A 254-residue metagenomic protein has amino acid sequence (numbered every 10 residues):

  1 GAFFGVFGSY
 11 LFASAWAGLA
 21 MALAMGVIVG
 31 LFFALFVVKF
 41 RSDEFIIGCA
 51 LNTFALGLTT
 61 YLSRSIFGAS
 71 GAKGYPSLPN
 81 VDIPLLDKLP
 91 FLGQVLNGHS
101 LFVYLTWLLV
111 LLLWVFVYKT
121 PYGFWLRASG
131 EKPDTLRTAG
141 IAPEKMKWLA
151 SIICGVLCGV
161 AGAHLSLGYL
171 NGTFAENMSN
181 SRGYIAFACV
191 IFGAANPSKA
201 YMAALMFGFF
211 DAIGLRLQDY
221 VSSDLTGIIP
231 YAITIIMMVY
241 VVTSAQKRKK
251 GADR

Functional and structural regions predicted by a protein language model:
A2-V6, L56-T60, L105-F116, C154-G162 (+3 more regions): Hydrophobic core segments of alpha-helical transmembrane domains in multi-pass membrane transport and ion-translocation
G5, A13-L56, F207: Alpha-helical transmembrane segments within multi-pass membrane transporters and channels
F7, L11, L31, L35-F40 (+7 more regions): Membrane-interface helix caps of multi-pass small-molecule transporters
A20-L23, C158, G168-Y231: Transmembrane alpha-helical segments in multi-pass inner-membrane proteins
F45-I46, A72-P76, S100-L105, K147 (+3 more regions): Loop-to-transmembrane alpha-helix initiation sites
A55-Y118, V221-T226, A252-R254: Transmembrane helix-bundle core of multi-pass membrane transporters and related energy-transducing complexes
V95-F174, P197-S198, M202: Helix-loop-helix "hairpin" substructures at the membrane interface of multi-pass membrane proteins
E131-K145, L215-R254: Cytosolic-side transmembrane-helix boundaries in multi-pass membrane proteins
